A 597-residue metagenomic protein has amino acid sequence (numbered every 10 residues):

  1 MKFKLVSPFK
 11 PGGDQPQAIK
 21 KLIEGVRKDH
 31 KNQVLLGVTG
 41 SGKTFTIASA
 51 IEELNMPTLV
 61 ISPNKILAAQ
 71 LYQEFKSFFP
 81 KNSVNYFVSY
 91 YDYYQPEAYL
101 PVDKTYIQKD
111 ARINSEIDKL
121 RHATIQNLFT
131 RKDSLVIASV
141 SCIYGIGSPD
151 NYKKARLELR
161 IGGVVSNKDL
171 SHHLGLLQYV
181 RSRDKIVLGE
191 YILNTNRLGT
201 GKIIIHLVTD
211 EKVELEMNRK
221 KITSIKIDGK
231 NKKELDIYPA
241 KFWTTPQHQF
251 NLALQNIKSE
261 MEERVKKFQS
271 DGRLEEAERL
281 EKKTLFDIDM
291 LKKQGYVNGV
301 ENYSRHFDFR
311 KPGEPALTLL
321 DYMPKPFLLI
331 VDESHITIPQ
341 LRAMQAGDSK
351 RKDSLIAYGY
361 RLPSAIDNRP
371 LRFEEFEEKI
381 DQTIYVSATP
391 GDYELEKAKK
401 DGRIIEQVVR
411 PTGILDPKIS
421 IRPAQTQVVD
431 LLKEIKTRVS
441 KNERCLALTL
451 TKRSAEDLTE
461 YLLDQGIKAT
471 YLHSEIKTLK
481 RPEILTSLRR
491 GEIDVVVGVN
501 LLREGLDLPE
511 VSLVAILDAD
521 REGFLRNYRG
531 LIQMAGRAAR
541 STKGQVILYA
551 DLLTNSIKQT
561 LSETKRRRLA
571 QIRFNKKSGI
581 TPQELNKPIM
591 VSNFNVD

Functional and structural regions predicted by a protein language model:
M1-D597: ASCE RecA-like P-loop NTPase motor cores that couple ATP hydrolysis to mechanical translocation on nucleic acids
